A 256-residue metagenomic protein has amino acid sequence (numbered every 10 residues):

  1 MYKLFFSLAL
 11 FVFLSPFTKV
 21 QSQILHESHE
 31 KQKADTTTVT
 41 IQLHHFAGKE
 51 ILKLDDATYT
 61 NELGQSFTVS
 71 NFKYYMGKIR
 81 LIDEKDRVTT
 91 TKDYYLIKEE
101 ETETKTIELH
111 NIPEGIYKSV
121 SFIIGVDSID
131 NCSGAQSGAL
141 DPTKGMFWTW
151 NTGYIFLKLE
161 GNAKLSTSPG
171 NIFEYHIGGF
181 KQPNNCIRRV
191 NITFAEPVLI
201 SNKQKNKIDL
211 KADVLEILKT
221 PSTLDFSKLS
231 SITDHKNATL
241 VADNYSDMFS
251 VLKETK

Functional and structural regions predicted by a protein language model:
M1-K31: Bacterial Sec-dependent N-terminal signal peptides
L25-K256: A short, solvent-exposed, low-complexity linear motif enriched for acidic/polar residues with Pro/Gly/Ser/Thr
